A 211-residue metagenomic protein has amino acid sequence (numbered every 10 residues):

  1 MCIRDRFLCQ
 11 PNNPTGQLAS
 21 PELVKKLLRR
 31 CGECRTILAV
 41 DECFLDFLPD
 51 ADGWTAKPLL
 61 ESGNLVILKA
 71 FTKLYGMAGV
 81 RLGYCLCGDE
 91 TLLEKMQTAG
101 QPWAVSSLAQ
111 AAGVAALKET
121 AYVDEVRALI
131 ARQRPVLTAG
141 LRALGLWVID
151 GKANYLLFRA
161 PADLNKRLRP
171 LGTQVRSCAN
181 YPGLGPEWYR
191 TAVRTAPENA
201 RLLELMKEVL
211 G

Functional and structural regions predicted by a protein language model:
M1-D5: Conserved small/polar residues in nucleotide/adenosyl-binding loops
R6-N12, L38-E42, I149-D150: Short beta-strands and strand-loop turn motifs
P14-L74: Active-site pre-lysine segment of PLP-dependent enzymes
E22, P170-L171, N180-G211: PLP-dependent enzyme catalytic core of the Aspartate aminotransferase-like
N64-V148: PLP-dependent aminotransferase class I/II
C87, F158-A160, V193-T195: Short beta-strand-to-loop capping motifs
I130-A131, L141-G172: Conserved PLP-binding catalytic core of the aspartate aminotransferase-like
